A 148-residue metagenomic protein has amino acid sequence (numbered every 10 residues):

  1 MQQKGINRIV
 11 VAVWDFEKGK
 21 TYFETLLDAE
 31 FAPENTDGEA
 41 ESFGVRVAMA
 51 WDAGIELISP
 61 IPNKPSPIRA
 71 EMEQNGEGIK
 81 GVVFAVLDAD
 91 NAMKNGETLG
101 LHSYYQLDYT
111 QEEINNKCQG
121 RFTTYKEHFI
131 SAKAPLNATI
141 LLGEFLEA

Functional and structural regions predicted by a protein language model:
M1-A50: Long, hydrophobic N-terminal alpha-helical segment
I6-W14, R46-A53, R69-N95: Vicinal oxygen chelate
G19-F23, N91-G96: Hydrophobic side chains in well-ordered alpha-helices
E34-T36, K64-R69, E112-N115: A short, acidic/glycine-rich surface segment
A48-M49, M93-A148: Vicinal oxygen chelate
I55, I61-P62, L87, K133-P135: Short loop segments at secondary-structure junctions
L57-K64, T139-F145: Amphipathic N-proximal alpha-helical interface segments
